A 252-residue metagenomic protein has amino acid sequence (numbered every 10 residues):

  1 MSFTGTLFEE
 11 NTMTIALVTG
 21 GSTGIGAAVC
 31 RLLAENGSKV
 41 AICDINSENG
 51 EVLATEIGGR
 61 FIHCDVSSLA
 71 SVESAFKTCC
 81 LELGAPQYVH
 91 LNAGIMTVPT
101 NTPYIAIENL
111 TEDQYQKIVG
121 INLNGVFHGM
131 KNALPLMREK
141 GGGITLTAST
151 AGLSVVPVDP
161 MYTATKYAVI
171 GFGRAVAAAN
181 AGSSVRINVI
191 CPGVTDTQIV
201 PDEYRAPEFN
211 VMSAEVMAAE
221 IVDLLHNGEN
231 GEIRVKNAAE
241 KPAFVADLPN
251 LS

Functional and structural regions predicted by a protein language model:
F8-V40: Canonical Rossmann dinucleotide-binding motif of NAD(H)/NADP(H)-dependent dehydrogenases/reductases, specifically
N36, S154, A175-V185: Active-site-adjacent segment of SDR/Rossmann-fold oxidoreductases
S47-E48, C64-A75, E112: The beta1-alpha1 cofactor-binding region of Rossmann-like NAD(H)/NADP(H)-dependent oxidoreductases
T100-I107, T111-Q116: Substrate-binding pocket helix/loop in short-chain dehydrogenase/reductase
M130, T165: Active-site helix of classical SDR
S149: Residue(s) in the substrate-gating loop at a strand-loop-helix junction that position the organic substrate next
V189, R205-D247, L251: C-terminal helical subdomain
